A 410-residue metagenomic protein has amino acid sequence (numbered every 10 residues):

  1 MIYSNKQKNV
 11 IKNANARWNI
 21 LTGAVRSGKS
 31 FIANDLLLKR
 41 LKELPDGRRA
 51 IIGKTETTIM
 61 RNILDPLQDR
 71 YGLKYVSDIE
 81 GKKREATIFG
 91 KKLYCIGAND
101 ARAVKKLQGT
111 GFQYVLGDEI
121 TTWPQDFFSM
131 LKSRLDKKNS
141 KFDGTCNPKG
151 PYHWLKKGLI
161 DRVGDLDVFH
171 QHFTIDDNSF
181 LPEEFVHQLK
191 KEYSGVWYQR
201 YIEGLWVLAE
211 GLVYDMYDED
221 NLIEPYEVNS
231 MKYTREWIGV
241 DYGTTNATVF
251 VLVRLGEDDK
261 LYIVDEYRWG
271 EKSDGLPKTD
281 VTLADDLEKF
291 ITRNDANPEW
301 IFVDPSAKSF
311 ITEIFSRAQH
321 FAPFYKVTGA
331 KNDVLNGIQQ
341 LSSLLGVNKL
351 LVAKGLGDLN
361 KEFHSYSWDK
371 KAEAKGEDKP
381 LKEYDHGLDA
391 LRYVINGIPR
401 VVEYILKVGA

Functional and structural regions predicted by a protein language model:
M1-A16: Pre-Walker A adenine-sensing motif
A16-E85: Conserved P-loop
T58-Q113, W206: Inter-Walker segment of RecA-like/P-loop motor cores
G111-P124: SF2 helicase catalytic motif II
T122-E192: ASCE P-loop NTPase helicase motor core
N178-Y242: ATPase catalytic-site recognition across NTP-hydrolyzing enzymes
T248-R254, R392: Short beta-strand scaffold segments in enzyme catalytic cores
K260-K382, V401-V408: Mg2+-dependent endonuclease catalytic cores in nucleic-acid-processing enzymes, primarily RNase H-like
